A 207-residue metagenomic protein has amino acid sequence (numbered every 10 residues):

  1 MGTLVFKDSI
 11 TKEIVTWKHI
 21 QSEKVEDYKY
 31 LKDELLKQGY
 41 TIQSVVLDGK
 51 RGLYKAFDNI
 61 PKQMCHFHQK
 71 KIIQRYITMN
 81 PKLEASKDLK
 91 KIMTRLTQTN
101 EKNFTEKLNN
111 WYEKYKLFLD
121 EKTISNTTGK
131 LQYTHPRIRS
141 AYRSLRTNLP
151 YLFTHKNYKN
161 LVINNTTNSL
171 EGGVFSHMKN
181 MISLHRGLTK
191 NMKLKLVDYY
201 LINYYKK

Functional and structural regions predicted by a protein language model:
M1-S44, R51, K55, N148-Y151: RNase H-like nuclease fold core
E13, L53, I73, S176-H177: Hydrophobic positions within alpha-helical membrane elements
T16, A56, Y76, K179-N180: Short, function-defining helix-loop hinge/capping sites that tune catalysis or transport
E26, H66, S86, T189-K190 (+1 more regions): A generic membrane alpha-helix/interface feature
G39, F57-P61, I182: A broad structural signal for alpha-helix termini and local helix breaks/kinks
Y40-R51, K91-K207: Acidic/histidine-rich catalytic cores and adjacent linkers of DNA breakage/strand-transfer/modification proteins
S44-K91: Conserved beta-strand -> loop -> alpha-helix junction used to position metal-binding or nucleic-acid-contacting
